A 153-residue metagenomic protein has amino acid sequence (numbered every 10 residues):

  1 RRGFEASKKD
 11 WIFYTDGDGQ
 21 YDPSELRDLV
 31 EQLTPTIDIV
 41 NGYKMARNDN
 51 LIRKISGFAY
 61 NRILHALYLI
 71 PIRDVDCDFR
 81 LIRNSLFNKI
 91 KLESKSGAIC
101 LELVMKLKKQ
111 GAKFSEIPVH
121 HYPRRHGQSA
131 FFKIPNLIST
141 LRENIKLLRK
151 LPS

Functional and structural regions predicted by a protein language model:
R1-A6, W11, P23-G97, R124-L147: Acceptor/aglycone-binding surface of glycosyltransferases and processive sugar-polymer synthases
Y21, I99-K106: Short active-site alpha-helical segment characteristic of glycosyltransferases and processive polysaccharide synthases
P71, L92-K95, V104-Y122: Catalytic donor-sugar/metal-binding loop of nucleotide-sugar-dependent glycosyltransferases
P152-S153: Short, charged juxtamembrane terminal tails flanking transmembrane helices
